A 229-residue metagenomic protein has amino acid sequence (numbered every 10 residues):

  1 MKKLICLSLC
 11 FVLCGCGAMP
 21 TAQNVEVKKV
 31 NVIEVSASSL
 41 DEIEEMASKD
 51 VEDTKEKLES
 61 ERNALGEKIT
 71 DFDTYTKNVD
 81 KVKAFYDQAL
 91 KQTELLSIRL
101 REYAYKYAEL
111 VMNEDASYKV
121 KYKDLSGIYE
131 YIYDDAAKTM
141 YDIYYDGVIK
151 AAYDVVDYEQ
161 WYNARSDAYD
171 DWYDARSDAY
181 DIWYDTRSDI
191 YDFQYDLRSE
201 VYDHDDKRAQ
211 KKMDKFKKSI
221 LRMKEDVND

Functional and structural regions predicted by a protein language model:
L4-L13: Sec-dependent N-terminal signal peptides
A22-D87, K91: Immediate post-signal-peptide N-terminus of mature secreted/exported proteins
A47, T54, N78, V82 (+6 more regions): Amphipathic alpha-helical membrane/lipid-surface binding segments
L65, M140, Y144, W161-D229: C-terminal amphipathic alpha-helix
D73-T74, R99-A164, A175, F193: Long, low-complexity or tandemly repetitive, helically biased scaffold regions used for multimeric assembly/adhesion
